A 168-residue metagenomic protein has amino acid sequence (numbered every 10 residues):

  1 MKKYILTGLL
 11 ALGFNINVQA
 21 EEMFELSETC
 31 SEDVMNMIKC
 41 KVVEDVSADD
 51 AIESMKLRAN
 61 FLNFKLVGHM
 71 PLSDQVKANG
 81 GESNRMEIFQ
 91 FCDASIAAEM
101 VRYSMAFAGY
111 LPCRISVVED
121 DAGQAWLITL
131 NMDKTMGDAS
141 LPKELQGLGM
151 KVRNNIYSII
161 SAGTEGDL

Functional and structural regions predicted by a protein language model:
M1-Y4: Positively charged n-region of N-terminal signal peptides that target proteins for export
T7-N15: Bacterial N-terminal signal peptides
I16-A20: Sec/Tat signal peptide C-region and signal peptidase I cleavage site
E21-L62: Terminal, regulation- and interaction-focused segments at domain boundaries
I38-V46, M86, D138-Q146: Second-shell loop/turn segments in exported
K56, N60-F64, G68-L111: Compact, glycine-rich, soluble single-domain proteins
R114-P142: Beta-strand/loop substructures that line and gate deep hydrophobic ligand-binding cavities in soluble
M132-L168: C-terminal partner/receptor-binding element of secreted or periplasmic proteins
